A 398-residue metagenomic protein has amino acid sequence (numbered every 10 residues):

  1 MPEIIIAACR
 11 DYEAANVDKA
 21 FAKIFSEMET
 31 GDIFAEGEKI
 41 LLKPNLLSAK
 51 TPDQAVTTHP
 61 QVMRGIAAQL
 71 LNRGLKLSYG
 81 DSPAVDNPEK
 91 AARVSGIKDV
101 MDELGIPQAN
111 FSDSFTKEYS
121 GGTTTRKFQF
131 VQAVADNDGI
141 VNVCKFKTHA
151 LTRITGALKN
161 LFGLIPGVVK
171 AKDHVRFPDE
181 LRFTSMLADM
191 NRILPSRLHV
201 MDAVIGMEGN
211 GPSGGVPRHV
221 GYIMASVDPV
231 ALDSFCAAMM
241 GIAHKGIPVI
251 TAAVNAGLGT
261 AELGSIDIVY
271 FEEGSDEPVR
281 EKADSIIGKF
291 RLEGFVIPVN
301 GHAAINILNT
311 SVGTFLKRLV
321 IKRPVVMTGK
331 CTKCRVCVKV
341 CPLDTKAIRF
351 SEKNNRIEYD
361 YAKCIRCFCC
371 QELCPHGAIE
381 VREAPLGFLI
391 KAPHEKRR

Functional and structural regions predicted by a protein language model:
M1-T328, T332, V338, D344-N354 (+2 more regions): N-terminal and secondary-structure boundary signal
